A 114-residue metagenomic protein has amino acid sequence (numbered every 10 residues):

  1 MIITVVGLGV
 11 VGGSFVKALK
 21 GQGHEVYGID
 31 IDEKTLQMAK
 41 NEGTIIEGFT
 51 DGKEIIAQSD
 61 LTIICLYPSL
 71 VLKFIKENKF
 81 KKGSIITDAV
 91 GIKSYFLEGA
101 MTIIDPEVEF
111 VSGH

Functional and structural regions predicted by a protein language model:
M1-D51: NAD(P)+-binding Rossmann beta1-loop-alpha1 motif at the extreme N-terminus of oxidoreductases
V6, I29, C65, T87-V90 (+1 more regions): Structural motif
G13, E47-D51, L72-I75, L97-G99: A generic local structural motif
K34-T35, L70, K93-F96: Conserved short alpha-helix immediately C-terminal to the canonical SAM/SAH-binding motif I of Rossmann-like
G43, A57, P106: Structured loop/turn residues at beta-strand edges in well-structured enzyme cores
G52-K81, I85-T87: Rossmann-like NAD(P)-binding element
F74-H114: Rossmann-like NAD(P)(H) cofactor-binding subdomain of soluble oxidoreductases
